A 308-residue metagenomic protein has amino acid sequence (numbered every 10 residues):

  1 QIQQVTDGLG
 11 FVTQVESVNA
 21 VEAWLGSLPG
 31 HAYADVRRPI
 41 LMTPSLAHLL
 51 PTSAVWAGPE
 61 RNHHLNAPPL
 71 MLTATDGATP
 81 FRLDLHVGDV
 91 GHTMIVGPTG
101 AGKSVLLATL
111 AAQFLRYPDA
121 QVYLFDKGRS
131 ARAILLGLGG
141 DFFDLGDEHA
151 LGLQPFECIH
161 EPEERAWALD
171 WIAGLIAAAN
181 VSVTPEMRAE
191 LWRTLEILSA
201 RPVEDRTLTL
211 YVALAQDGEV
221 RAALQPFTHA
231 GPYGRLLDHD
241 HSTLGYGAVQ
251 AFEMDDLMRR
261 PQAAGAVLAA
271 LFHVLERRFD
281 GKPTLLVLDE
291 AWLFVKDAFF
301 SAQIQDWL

Functional and structural regions predicted by a protein language model:
Q1, D89, G247-A251: Glycine-rich, often proline-containing surface loops adjacent to acidic residues and nearby aromatics that form
Q1, G100-A101, F294: Short, charged/polar micro-motifs that form catalytic or ligand-binding hotspots
Q1-P39: Long, basic/Gly/Ser/Thr-rich N-terminal segments that mediate initial subcellular attachment or targeting
I2-G10, F114, L195, L275: Hydrophobic, Leu/Ile/Phe/Ala-enriched alpha-helical segments that form helix-helix packing faces
N19, G128, E148: Residue-level "edge-of-site" marker
L25, P29-F81, R132, L136-D141 (+1 more regions): P-loop NTPase motor domains
L65-L145: Glycine-rich phosphate-binding loop of nucleotide-binding enzymes
